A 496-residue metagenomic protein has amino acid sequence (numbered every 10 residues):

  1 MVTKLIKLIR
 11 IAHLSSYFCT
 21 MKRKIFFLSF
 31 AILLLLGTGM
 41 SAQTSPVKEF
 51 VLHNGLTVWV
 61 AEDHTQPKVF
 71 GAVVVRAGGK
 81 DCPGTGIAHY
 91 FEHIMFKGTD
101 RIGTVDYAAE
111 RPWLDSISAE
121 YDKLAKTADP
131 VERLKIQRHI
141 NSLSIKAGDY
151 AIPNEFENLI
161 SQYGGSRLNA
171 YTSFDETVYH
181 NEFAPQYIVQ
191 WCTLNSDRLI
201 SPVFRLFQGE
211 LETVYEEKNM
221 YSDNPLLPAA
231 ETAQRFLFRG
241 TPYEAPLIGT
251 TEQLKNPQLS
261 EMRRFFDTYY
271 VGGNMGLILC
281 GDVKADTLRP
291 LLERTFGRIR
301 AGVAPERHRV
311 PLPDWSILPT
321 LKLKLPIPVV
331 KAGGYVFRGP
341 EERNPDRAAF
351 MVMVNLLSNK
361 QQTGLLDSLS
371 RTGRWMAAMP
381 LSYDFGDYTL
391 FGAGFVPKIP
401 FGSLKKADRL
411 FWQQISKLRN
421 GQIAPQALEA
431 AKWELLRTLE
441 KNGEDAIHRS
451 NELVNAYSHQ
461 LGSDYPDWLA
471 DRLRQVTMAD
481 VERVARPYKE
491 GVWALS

Functional and structural regions predicted by a protein language model:
L5-L28: Bacterial N-terminal signal peptides that target proteins for export
L28-G37: Bacterial N-terminal signal peptides
S41-T44: Boundary at the C-terminal end of the N-terminal hydrophobic targeting segment
A61, Q66-D81, I87-Y90, T104-D197 (+5 more regions): M16 family metallopeptidases and their MPP-like homologs
H93-G103: Catalytic Zn2+-binding segment of zinc metalloproteases
R198, P202-L206, N219-S222, L237-L247 (+2 more regions): An aromatic/glycine/proline-enriched structural segment found at the starts of mature extracellular/organellar domains
F204, Q208-E212, L226, A230-E231 (+2 more regions): Non-catalytic, conformational "gating/processing" segments within enzyme and secreted inhibitor domains
